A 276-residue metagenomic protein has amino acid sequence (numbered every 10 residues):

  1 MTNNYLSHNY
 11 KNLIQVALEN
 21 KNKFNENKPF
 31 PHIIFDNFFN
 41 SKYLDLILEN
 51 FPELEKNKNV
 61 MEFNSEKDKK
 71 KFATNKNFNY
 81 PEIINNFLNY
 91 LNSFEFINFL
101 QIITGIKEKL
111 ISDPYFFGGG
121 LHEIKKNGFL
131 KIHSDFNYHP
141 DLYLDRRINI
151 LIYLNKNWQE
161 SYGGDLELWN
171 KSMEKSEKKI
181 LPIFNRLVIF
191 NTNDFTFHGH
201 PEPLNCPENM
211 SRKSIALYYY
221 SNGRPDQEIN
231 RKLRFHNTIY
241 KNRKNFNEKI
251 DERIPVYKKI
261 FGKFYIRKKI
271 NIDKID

Functional and structural regions predicted by a protein language model:
Y5, N12-L13, K21-T104: Non-heme Fe(II)/2-oxoglutarate
H32, H133, H198-H200: Histidine-centered active-site/metal-ligand motif
I34, L110-P114, G120, I189-F190 (+2 more regions): A structural signal for short, well-ordered beta-strand segments and their strand-loop junctions that often border
E49-P52, N79-E82, L88-R146: Non-heme Fe(II) oxygenase catalytic core, chiefly the N-lobe of the double-stranded beta-helix
E55-N57, E108, K156-E160: Proline-centered turn/helix-capping motifs that create local helix->coil transitions or kinks
S65-N77, I103-I111, H122, G128-F129 (+4 more regions): A structural signal for the main folded, soluble domain(s) of proteins
N127, N137-R146, K156-D276: Catalytic core of Fe(II)/2-oxoglutarate
